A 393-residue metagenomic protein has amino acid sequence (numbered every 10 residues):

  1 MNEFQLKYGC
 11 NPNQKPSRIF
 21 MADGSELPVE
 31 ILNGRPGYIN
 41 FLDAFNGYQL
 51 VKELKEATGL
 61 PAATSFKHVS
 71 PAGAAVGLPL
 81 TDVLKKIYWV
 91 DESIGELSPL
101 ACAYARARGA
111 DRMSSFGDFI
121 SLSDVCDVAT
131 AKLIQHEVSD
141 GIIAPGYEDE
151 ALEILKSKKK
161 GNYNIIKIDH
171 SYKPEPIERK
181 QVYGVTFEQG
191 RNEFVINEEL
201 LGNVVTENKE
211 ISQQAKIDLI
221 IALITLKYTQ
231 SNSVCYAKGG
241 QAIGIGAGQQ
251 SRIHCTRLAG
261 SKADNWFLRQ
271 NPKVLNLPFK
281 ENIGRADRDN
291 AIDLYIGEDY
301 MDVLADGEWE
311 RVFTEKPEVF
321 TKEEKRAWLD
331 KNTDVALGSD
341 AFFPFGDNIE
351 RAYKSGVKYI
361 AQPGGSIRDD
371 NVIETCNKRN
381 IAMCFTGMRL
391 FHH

Functional and structural regions predicted by a protein language model:
M1-L200, A215-S233: Active-site loops and adjacent core secondary-structure elements that bind or stabilize anionic groups
D23-R35, A110-F116, G190-K209, D287-E308 (+2 more regions): Gly-rich Lys/Arg/Thr-decorated short loops/hinges at beta-loop-alpha junctions or inter-strand turns that position
E53, Y228, N265-R269, K354 (+1 more regions): Conserved helix-loop functional segments at active or binding sites
A57-S65, I165-I168, S231-K238, L268-F279 (+1 more regions): Flexible, glycine/charged-enriched surface loops at secondary-structure junctions
P61-A62, K67-A72, L78, S233 (+4 more regions): Glycine-rich phosphate/pyrophosphate-binding loops and their adjacent beta-strand/loop elements at enzyme active sites
S70, C126, K238-Q241, Q249 (+2 more regions): Active-site-proximal loop/turn and secondary-structure-junction residues that shape catalytic pockets, frequently
A72-R112, I243-F342: Glycine- and Gly-Pro-enriched alpha-helical subdomains that act as flexible, kink-prone "lid/hinge" or packing modules
D118, L122-S123, H136-I166, S171-K173 (+6 more regions): C-terminal binding/interaction regions
